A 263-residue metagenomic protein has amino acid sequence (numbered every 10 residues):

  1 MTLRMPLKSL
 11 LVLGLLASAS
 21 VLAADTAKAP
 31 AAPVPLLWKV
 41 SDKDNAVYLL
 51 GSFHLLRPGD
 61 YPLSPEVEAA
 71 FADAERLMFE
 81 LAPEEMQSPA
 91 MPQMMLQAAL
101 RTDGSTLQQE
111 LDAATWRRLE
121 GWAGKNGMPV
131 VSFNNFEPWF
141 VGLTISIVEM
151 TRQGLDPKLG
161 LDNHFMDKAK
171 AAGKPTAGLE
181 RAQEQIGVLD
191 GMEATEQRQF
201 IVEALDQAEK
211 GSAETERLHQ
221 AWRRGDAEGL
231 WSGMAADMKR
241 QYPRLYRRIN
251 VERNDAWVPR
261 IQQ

Functional and structural regions predicted by a protein language model:
M1-M5: N-terminal secretory signal peptides that target proteins for export/translocation
P6-S20: Bacterial N-terminal signal peptides
S20-L22, K168, R260: Generic detector of isolated residues embedded in canonical secondary-structure elements
V21-D25, A31: Boundary at the C-terminal end of the N-terminal hydrophobic targeting segment
A32-P35, W257-P259: Alpha-helical scaffolding within the catalytic cores of extracellular/periplasmic polymer-degrading hydrolases
V34-I249: Structured, acidic catalytic/metal-binding patches in enzyme active sites
R244-Q263: A cross-kingdom marker for long, charged
